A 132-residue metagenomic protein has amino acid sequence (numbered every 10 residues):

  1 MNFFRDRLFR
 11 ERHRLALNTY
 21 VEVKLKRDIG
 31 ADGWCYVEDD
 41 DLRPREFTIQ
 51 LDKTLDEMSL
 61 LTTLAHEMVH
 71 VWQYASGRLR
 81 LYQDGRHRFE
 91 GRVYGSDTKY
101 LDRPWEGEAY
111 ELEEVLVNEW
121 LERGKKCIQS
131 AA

Functional and structural regions predicted by a protein language model:
M1-L17: Zn2+-dependent metallopeptidase catalytic core
D6-R10, H70, E111, V115-N118: A generic structural signal for well-ordered alpha-helical segments enriched in polar/charged residues
A16, E22-E46, E57-M58: Catalytic zinc-binding patch centered on the HExxH motif and its immediate surroundings that defines zinc-dependent
F47-L64: Short pre-active-site segment immediately N-terminal to the catalytic Zn-binding motif
M58, T62, Y74-G107: Post-HEXXH active-site segment of zinc metalloproteases
A65-Q73: Short active-site segment of divalent metal-dependent hydrolases/proteases that encodes the spacing between
W72-D84, N118-I128: Substrate-binding/catalytic groove segments of enzymes that remodel or degrade extracellular structural polymers
K99-E106, E111-A132: Long, well-structured alpha-helical subdomains associated with metal-dependent extracellular/ecto-lumenal hydrolases
